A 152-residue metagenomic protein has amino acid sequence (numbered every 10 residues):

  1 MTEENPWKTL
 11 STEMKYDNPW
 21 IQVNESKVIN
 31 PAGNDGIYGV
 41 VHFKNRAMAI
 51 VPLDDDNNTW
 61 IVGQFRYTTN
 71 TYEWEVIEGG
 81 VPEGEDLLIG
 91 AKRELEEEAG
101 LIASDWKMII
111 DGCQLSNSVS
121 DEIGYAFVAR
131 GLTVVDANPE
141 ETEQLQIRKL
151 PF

Functional and structural regions predicted by a protein language model:
T2-P6, V41, A49-R93, L132-V135: Conserved Nudix-box catalytic region and its N-terminal flanking loop in Nudix hydrolases and closely related
P6-M14, K107-D111: Short secondary-structure junctions
S11-A49, D55: Acidic, metal-coordinating catalytic segment for phosphate/diphosphate chemistry, firing primarily on the Nudix
Q22-S26, Y72, I123-Y125, Q146: Short beta-strand micro-motifs in enzyme catalytic cores
E25-K27, P52, V128-R130, P151: Short, well-ordered beta-strand micro-motif
H42-N45, L53-D56, R66, E75 (+2 more regions): Active-site segment of metal-dependent pyrophosphate-handling enzymes, primarily the Nudix hydrolase catalytic core
K44, P139-F152: NUDIX/MutT-family hydrolases
